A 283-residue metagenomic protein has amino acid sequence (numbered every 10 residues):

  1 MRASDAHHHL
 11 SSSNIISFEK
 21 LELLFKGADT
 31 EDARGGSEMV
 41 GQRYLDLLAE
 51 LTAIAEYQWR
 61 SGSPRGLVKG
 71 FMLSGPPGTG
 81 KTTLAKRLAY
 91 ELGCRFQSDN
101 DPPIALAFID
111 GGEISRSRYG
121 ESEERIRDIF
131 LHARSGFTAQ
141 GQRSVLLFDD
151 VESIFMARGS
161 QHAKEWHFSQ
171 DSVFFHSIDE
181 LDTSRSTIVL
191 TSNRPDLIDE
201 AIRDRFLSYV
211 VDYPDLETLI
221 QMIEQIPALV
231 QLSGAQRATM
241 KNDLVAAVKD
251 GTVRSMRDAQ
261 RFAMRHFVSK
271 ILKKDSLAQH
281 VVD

Functional and structural regions predicted by a protein language model:
M1-S4, L232-D283: Conserved AAA+ ATPase small/helical "lid" subdomain
S17-G70: Pre-Walker A (pre-P-loop) alpha-helix and adjacent loop at the N terminus of AAA/AAA+ ATPase modules, a conserved
L67-A107, H132-G136: Walker A/P-loop
A105-A139: Short glycine-rich substrate-engagement loop in P-loop NTPases that contacts/grips substrate
S122-I129, G159-T183, D212-P214: Substrate-gripping "pore-loop 1 plus following alpha2 helix"
L147, S172-H176, S186-N193: Structural recognition of the conserved hydrophobic beta-strand(s) that form the central parallel beta-sheet of P-loop
R194-L207: Short regulatory helix/loop adjacent to the ATP-binding pocket of P-loop NTPases
L207-Q225: Conserved AAA+ ATPase "SRH/arginine-finger" region at the nucleotide-binding site
